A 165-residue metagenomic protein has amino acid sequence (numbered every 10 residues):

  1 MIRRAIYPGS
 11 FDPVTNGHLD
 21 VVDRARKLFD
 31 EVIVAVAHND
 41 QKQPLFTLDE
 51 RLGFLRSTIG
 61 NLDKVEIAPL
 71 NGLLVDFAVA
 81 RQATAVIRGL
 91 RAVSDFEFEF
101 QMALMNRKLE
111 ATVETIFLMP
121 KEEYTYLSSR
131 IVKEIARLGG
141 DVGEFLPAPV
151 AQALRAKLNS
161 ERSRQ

Functional and structural regions predicted by a protein language model:
M1-Q165: Nucleotidyltransferase catalytic core that binds NTPs
